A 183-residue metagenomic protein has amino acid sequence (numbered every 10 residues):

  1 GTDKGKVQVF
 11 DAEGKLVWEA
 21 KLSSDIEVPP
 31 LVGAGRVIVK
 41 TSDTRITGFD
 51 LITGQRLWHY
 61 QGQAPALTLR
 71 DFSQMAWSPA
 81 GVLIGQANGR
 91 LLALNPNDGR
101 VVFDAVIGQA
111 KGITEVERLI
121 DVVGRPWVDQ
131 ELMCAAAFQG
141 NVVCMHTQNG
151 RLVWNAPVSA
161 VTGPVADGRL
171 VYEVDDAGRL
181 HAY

Functional and structural regions predicted by a protein language model:
T2, G33, T41, S78 (+5 more regions): Gram-negative and organellar
T2, T41-S42, Q86-A87, Q130 (+2 more regions): Structural signature of WD-repeat beta-propellers
T2-D3, V9-D11: Post-signal-peptide, soluble extracytosolic/periplasmic N-terminal scaffold domains of envelope/secretory systems
D11-K15, D50-G54, P96-G99, H146-N149: Short loop/turn segments that connect beta-strands within beta-propeller blades
V17-G33, R56-P79, D104-Q130, R151-G168: Extracytoplasmic beta-rich repeat domains
A166-Y183: Loop/turn-rich, solvent-exposed surfaces of beta-rich toroidal or solenoidal domains
